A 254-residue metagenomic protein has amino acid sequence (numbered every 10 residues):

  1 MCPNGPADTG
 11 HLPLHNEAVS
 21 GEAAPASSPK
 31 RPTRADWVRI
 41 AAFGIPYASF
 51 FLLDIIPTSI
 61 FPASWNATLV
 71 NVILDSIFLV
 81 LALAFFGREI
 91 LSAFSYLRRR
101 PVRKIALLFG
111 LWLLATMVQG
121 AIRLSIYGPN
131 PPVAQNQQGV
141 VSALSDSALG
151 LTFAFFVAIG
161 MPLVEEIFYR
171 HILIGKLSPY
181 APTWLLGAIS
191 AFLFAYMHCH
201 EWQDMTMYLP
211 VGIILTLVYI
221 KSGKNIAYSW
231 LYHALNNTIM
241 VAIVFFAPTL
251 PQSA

Functional and structural regions predicted by a protein language model:
M1-R31: Low-complexity, intrinsically disordered extramembrane tails and loops of integral membrane proteins
A35-E89: Alpha-helical transmembrane segments in multi-pass membrane proteins
F51, I55, D204-A254: Functionally important transmembrane alpha-helices
F61-T68, L91-M161, P179, L250-A254: Juxtamembrane helix-loop-helix connectors linking adjacent transmembrane helices in multi-pass membrane enzymes
F61-W65, A195-Q203: Membrane-interface helix caps and helix-loop-helix hairpins in membrane proteins
V72, F109, A154-F155, I159 (+7 more regions): Residue-level signature of the transmembrane alpha-helical core of multi-pass small-molecule transporters
L83-S92, V218-S222: Structural signal for the C-terminal ends of transmembrane alpha-helices and the immediately following loop
E165-I189, L217-N225: Membrane-interface helix/loop boundary segments of multi-pass membrane proteins
